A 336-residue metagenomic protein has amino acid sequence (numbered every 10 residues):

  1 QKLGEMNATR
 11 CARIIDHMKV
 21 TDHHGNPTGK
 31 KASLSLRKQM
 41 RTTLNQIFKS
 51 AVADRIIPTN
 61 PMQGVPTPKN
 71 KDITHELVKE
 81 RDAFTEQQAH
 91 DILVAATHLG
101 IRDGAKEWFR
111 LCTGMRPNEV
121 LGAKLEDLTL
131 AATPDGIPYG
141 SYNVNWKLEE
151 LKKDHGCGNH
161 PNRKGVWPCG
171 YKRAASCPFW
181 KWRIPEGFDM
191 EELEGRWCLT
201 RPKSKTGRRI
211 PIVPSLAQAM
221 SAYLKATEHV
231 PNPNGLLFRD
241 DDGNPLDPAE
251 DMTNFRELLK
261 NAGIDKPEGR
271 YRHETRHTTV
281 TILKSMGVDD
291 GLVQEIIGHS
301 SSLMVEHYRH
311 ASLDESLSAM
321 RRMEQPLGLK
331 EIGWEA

Functional and structural regions predicted by a protein language model:
Q1-D54, N244-E250, D265-E274, I282: N-terminal core-binding DNA-recognition domain of tyrosine site-specific recombinases/integrases
G4-E5, I57-T59, N70-V94, D103 (+4 more regions): DNA breakage-rejoining catalytic core of tyrosine-based enzymes
G29-T42, A53, I57-P117, L121-A123 (+2 more regions): Basic, Lys/Arg- and aromatic-enriched nucleic-acid-binding interface segment
N45-F48, V52, G104, S312-S316: C-terminal flanking helix
V52-Q63, L130-T133, K152-K153, A222-P231: Proline-centered turn/helix-capping motifs that create local helix->coil transitions or kinks
V94-D103, T113, I210, Q218 (+2 more regions): Short, basic (Lys/Arg/His-rich) helix/loop patches that form interaction surfaces in the mid-to-C-terminal regions
L128-G136, G269, V288-R309, I332: Short, polar N-cap/turn motifs at the start of nucleic acid-interacting alpha helices
L130-P134, P138-S141, W146-T206, V230-N232 (+3 more regions): C-terminal secondary-structure termini that scaffold catalytic or DNA-interacting sites
